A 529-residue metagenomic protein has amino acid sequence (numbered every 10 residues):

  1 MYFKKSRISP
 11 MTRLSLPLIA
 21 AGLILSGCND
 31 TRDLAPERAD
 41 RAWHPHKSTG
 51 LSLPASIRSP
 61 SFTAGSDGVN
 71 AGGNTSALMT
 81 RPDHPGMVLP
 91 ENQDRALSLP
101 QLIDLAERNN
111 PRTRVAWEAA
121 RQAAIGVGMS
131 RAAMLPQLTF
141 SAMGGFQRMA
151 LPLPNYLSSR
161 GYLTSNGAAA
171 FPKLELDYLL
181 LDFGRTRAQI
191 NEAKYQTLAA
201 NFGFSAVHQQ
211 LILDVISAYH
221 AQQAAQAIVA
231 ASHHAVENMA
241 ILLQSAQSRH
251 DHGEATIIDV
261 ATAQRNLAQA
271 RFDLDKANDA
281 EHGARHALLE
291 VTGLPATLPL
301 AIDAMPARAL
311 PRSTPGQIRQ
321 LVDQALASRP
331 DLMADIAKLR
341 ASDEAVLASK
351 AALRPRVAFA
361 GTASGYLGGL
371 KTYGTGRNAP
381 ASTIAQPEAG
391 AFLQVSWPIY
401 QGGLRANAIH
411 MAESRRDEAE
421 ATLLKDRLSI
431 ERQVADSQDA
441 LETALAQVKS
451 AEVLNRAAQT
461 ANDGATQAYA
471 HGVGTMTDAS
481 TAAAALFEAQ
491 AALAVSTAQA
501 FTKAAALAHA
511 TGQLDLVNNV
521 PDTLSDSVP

Functional and structural regions predicted by a protein language model:
Y2-K4, N29-I57, R148, A296 (+5 more regions): Acidic, low-complexity, intrinsically disordered peripheral segments
L25-G27: C-terminal motif of bacterial Sec signal peptides marking the signal peptidase cleavage site
N29, A206-Q324, A440, A444 (+3 more regions): Periplasmic alpha-helical coiled-coil/stalk elements that build and connect Gram-negative outer-membrane
N29-L135, T139, D303-R340, P398-I399 (+2 more regions): Bacterial Sec-pathway N-terminal export signals of envelope proteins
R58, G65-V69, G73, L78-D83 (+3 more regions): Short amphipathic coiled-coil heptad-repeat segments
H84-R95, S141-E175, M305-P315, L347 (+3 more regions): Small/polar, glycine/serine/threonine/aspartate-rich low-complexity segments that form flexible
L102-E107, L163, D259, Q264 (+3 more regions): Amphipathic alpha-helical coiled-coil scaffold segments and their short linker/junction regions
R114-V115, R131, N166, L180-H208 (+6 more regions): Sec/SRP-type N-terminal targeting helices
